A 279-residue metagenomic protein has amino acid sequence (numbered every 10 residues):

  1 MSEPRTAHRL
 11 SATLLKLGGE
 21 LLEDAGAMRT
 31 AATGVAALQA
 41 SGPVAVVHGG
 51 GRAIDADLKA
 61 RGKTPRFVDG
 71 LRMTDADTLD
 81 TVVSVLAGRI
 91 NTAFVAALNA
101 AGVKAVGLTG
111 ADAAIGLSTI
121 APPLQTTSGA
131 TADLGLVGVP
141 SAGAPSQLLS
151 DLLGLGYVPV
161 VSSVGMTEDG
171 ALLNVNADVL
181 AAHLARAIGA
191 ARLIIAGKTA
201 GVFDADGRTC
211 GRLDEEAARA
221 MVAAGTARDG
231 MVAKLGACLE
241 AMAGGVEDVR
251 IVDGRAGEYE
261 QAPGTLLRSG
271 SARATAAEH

Functional and structural regions predicted by a protein language model:
S2-H279: C-terminal catalytic "cap/lid" subdomain
